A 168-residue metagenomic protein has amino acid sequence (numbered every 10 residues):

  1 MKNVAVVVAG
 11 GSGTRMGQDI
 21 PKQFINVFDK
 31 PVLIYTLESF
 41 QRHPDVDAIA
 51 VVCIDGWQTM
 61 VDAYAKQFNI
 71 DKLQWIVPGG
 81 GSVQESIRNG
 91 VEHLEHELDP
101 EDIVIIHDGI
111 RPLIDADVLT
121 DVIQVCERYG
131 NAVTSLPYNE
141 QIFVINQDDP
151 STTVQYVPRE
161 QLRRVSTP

Functional and structural regions predicted by a protein language model:
K2-T59: N-terminal glycine-rich phosphate-binding loop and ensuing alpha1 helix
V7, L33, G90, D108 (+1 more regions): Residue-level signal for inorganic ion chemistry
V8, V52-C53, P78-G79, I106 (+1 more regions): Small/polar loops that bind or transfer phosphate-bearing groups
T14, G109-L113: Acidic metal-phosphate-binding loop of nucleotide-sugar-dependent transferases
F24, I76, N131-A132: Conserved beta-strand scaffold positions in the cores of enzyme catalytic domains, especially in NTP/NDP-utilizing
I34-E101: Conserved N-terminal catalytic core of the sugar/cofactor nucleotidyltransferase
L98-I110: Short beta-strand-to-loop acidic/aromatic patch adjacent to the donor-nucleotide binding site
L113-P168: Conserved core of the sugar-phosphate nucleotidyltransferase
